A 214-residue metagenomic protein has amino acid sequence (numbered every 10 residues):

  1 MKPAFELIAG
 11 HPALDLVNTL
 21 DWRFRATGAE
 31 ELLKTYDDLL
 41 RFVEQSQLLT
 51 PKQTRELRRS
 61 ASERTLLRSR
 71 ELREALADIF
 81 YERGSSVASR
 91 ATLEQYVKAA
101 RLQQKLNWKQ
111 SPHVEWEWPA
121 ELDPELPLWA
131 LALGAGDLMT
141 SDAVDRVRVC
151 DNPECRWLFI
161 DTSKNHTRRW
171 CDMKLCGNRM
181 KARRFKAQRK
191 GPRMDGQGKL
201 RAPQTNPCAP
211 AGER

Functional and structural regions predicted by a protein language model:
M1-V149, R156, M194-G196, L200-R214: Short helix-coil boundary/hinge micro-motifs
T27, I160, K181: Short acidic, gly/pro-rich beta-turn/loop elements at beta-sheet edges and active-site/ligand-binding grooves
W118, D161, D172: Thr-Gly-centered strand-to-loop micro-motif
V149-E154, M173-L175: Short, cysteine/histidine-rich loop/knuckle motifs that typically chelate Zn2+
R156-K164: Histidine-centered nuclease catalytic patch
H166-G177: Cysteine-rich micro-motifs
L175-P192: Basic DNA-binding region of bZIP-type proteins
